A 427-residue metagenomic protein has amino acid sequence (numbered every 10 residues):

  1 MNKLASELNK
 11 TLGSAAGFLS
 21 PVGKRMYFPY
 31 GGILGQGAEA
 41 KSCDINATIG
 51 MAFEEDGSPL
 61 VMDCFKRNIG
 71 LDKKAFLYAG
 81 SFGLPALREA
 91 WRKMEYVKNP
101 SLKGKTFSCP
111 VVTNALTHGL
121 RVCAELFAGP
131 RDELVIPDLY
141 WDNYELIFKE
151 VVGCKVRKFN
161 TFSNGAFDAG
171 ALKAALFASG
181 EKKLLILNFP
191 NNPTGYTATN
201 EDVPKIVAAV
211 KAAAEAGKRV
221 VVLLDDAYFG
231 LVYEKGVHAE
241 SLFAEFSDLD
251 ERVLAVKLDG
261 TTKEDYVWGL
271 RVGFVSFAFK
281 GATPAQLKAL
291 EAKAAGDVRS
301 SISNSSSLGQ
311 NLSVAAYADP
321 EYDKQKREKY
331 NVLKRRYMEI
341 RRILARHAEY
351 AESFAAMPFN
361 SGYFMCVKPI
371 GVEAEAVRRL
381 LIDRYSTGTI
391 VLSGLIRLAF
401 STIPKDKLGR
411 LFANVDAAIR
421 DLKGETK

Functional and structural regions predicted by a protein language model:
N2-K3, V22-A115, T426-K427: N-terminal small-domain helix-loop-helix segment of the aminotransferase-like
N2-L4, P85, F177, V207 (+1 more regions): PLP-dependent enzyme catalytic core of the Aspartate aminotransferase-like
N2-T11, A90, M94, S247-N331: Conserved core segment of the aminotransferase class I/II
D44-N46, G80, F354-N360, T389-L392: Short beta-strand
K73-V222, F229-L249, D406, A413: Conserved core of the PLP fold type I
S276, C366-K368, A399-S401: Short hydrophobic/aromatic beta-strand micro-patches that form the beta-sheet surface supporting nucleotide- or nucleic
V314, K326-R341, E352-K368, G394: Conserved glycine-rich beta-strand-loop-beta hairpin in the small C-terminal domain of fold type I
I370-A374, I403-D406: Helix N-cap motif at beta-to-alpha junctions
